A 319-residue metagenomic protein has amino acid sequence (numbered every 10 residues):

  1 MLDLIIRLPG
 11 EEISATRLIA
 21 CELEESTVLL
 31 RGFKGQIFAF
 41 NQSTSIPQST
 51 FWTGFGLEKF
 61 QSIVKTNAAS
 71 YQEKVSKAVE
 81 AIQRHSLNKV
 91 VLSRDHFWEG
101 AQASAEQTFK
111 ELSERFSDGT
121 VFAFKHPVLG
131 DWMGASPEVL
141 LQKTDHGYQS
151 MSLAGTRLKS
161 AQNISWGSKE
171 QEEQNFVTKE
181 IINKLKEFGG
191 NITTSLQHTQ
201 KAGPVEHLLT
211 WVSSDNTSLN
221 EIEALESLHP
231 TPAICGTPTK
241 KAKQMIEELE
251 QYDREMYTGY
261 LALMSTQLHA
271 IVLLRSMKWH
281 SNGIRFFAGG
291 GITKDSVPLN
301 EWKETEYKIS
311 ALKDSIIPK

Functional and structural regions predicted by a protein language model:
M1-L2, L23, Q42, R94-F176 (+1 more regions): An anion-binding catalytic pocket shared by soluble metabolic enzymes
M1-L4, G56-A105: Terminal domain-start leader segments
M1-V28, L87, G100, A105-E111 (+3 more regions): Extreme N-terminus nucleophile/cap motif
R7-R17, G35-A39, G130-M133, L140 (+1 more regions): Short, surface-exposed beta-strand/loop "edge" segments at domain boundaries and coil↔beta transitions
E12-I13, E22-P47: N-terminal low-complexity or amphipathic/hydrophobic leaders
E12-I13, S45, T156-L158, I292-K294: Short, surface-exposed beta-strand-loop junctions and turns on beta-sheet-rich folds
S45-A69, E73-S76, E99, Q149-E248 (+1 more regions): Contiguous alpha-helical scaffold segments within structured protein domains that host functional hotspots
D215-K319: Conserved hydrophobic core element of enzyme catalytic domains
